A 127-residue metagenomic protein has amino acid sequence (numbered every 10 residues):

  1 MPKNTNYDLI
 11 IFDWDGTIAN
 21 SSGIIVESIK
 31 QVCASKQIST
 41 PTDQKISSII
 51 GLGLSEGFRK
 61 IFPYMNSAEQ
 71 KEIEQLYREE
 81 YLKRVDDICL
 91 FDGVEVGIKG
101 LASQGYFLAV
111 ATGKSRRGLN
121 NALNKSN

Functional and structural regions predicted by a protein language model:
P2-S48, Y64-S67, S103: Active-site neighborhood of HAD-like aspartate-dependent phosphohydrolases
N6, K83-V110, R116-N124: Short, acidic loop-to-helix structural element flanking the phosphoryl-transfer center in phosphate-processing enzymes
S22, D43, S47, S67-E74 (+3 more regions): Short, structured helix-loop boundary elements
I24, G53-E56, V96, R117-G118: Short alpha-helical
C33, F62, L123, N127: Conserved hydrophobic residues forming the short capping helix/wall of the S-adenosyl-L-methionine
P41, E56-R59, E80-R84, G118-N120: A short acidic, helix-capping loop that chelates divalent metal ions and anchors anionic groups
I50-E80, D92, G100-A102: A metal-dependent, Asp-based hydrolase signature
